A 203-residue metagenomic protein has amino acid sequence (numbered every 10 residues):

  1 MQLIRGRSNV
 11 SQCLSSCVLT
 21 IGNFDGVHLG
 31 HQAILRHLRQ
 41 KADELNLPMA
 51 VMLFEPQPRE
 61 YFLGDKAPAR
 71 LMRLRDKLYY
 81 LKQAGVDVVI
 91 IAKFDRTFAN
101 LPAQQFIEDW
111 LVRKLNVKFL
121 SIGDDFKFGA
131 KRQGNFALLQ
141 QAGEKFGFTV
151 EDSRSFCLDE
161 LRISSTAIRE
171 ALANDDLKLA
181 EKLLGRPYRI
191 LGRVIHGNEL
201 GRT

Functional and structural regions predicted by a protein language model:
Q2-N9: Short acidic-hydrophobic, aromatic-tinged amphipathic segments that line or gate anion-handling sites
G6, M52-F54, A92-F94, S153-S155 (+2 more regions): Conserved beta-strand termini and adjacent loop/short-helix elements that scaffold enzyme active sites in alpha/beta
N9-Q12, R96-A99, F156-L161: A short acidic, often aromatic-flanked loop/helix-cap motif at beta-alpha or helix-coil junctions that lines enzyme
S11-R73: N-terminal catalytic cores of NTP/NDP-binding nucleotidyl/phosphoryl-transfer enzymes
P48, D87, T149: Residue-level detector of anion-binding/catalytic polar loops
E60-D124, F128-F146: N-terminal Rossmann-like or analogous alpha/beta NTP/dinucleotide-binding catalytic cores that position adenine
E108, V112-T203: Active-site cores that bind ATP or allylic diphosphates and position pyrophosphate for catalysis
